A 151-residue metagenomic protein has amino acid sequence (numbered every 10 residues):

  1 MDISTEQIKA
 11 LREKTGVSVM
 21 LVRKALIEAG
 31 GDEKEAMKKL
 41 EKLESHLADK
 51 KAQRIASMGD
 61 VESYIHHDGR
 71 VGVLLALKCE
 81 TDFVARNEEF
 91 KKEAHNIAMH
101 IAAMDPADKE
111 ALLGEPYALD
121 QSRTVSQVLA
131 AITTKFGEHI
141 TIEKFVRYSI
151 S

Functional and structural regions predicted by a protein language model:
M1-S151: N-terminal assembly/interaction segments in proteins that build large macromolecular machines
